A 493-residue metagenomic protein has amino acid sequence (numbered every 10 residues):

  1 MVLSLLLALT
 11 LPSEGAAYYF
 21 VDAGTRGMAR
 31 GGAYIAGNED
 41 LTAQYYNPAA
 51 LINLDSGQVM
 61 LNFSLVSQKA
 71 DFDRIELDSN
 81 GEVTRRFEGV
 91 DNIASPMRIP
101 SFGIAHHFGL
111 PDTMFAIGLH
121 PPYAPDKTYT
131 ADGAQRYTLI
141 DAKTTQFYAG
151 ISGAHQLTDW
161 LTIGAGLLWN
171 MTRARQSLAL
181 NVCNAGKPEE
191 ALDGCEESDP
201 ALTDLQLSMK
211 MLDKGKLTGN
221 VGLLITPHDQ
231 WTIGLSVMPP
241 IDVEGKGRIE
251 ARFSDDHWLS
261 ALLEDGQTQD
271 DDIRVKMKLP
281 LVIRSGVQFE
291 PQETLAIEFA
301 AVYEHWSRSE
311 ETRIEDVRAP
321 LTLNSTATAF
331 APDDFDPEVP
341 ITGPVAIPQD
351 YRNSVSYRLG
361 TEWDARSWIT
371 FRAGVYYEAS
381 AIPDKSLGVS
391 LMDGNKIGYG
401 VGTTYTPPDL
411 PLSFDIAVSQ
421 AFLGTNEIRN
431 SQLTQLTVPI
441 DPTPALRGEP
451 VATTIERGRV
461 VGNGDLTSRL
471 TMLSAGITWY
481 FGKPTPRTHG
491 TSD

Functional and structural regions predicted by a protein language model:
M1-T10: Bacterial N-terminal signal peptides
L6, G15-A17, Y46-L51: Intrinsically disordered, low-complexity boundary segments flanking structured domains
E14-M28, P96-D493: Outer-membrane beta-barrel porins/channels
R26-A43: N-terminal targeting signals for Sec/Tat export/insertion, comprising classic cleavable signal peptides
I35, E39-D40, S56, K214 (+1 more regions): Short capping/connector residues at structural and topological boundaries
N38-Y46, I52-Y129, G133-A134, Q146-F147: Outer-membrane beta-barrel translocator/receptor signature
